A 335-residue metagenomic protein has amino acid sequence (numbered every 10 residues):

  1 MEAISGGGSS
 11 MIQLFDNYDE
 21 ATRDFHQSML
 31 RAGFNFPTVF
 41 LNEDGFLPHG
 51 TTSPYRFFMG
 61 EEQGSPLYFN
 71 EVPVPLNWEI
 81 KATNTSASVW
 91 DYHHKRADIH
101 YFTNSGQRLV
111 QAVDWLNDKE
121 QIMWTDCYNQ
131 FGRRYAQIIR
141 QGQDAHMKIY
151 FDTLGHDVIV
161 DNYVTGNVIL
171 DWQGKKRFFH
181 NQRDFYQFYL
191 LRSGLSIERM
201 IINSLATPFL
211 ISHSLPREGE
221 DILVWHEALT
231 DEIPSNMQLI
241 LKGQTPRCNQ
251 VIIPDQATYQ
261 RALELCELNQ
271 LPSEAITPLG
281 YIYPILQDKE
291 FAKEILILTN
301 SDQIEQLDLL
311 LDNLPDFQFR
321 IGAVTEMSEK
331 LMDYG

Functional and structural regions predicted by a protein language model:
I4-M11, L195-S196, Q287-I295: A short, charged/proline- and glycine-enriched loop that marks the coil->beta-strand transition at the N-terminal
S5-A82: A structured, charge-rich N-terminal accessory region that forms the first stable segment of a protein and links
L14-D19, F40-D44, I201-T207, W225-T230 (+3 more regions): Structural motif
W78-F185: Repetitive, compositionally biased segments used for assembly/scaffolding
G174-N181, F188-T207: Short N-terminal targeting/anchoring amphipathic segment
Y186-L195, P216, E227-I252: Membrane-proximal helix-turn-helix segments that form the acceptor-binding/catalytic region of lipid-linked
T245-P272: A short, active-site helix/loop in glycosyltransferases that binds the activated sugar's phosphate group
Q256, A275-M332: Conserved catalytic-core segment of nucleotide-activated headgroup transferases in glycan assembly
